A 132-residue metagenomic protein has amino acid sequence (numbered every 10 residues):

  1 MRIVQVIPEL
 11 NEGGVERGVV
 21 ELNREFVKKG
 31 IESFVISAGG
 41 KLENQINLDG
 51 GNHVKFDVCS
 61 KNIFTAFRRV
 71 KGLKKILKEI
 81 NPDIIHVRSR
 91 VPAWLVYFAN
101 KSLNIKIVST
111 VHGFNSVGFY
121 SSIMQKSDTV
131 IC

Functional and structural regions predicted by a protein language model:
M1-C132: Membrane-interface segments of envelope glycosyltransferases acting on lipid-linked substrates or membrane lipids
